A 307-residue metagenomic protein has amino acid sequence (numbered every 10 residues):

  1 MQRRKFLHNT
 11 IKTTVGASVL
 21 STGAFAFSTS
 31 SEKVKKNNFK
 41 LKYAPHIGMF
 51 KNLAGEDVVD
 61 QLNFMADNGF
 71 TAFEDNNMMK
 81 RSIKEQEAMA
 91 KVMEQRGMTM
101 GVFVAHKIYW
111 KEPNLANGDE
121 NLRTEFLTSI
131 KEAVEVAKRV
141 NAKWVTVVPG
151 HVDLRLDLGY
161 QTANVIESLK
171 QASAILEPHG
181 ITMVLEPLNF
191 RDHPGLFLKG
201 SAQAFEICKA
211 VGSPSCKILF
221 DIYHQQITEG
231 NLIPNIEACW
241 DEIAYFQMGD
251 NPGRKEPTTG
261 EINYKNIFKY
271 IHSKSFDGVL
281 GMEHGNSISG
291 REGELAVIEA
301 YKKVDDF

Functional and structural regions predicted by a protein language model:
Q2-A66, L198-F220, H224-F307: Histidine-acidic metal/acid-base catalytic patches
T10-S21, K33-N37, Q95-R96, L115-K217: Active-site acidic/histidine proton-transfer and metal-coordination neighborhood in alpha/beta enzyme cores
V34-N38, L62-D67, K84-F103, V134-N141 (+4 more regions): Acidic (Asp/Glu)-rich catalytic clusters
M49-K51, M79, H106-Y109, H151-D153 (+4 more regions): Active-site-proximal loop/turn and secondary-structure-junction residues that shape catalytic pockets, frequently
D60-M78: Catalytic domains of carbohydrate-active enzymes, especially glycoside hydrolases
T71, K143, A244: Receiver (REC) domain switch/active-site residues of two-component response regulators
E74-E94, P149-D153: Glycine-rich, proline-tolerant flexible connector loops at the mouths of alpha/beta enzymes
